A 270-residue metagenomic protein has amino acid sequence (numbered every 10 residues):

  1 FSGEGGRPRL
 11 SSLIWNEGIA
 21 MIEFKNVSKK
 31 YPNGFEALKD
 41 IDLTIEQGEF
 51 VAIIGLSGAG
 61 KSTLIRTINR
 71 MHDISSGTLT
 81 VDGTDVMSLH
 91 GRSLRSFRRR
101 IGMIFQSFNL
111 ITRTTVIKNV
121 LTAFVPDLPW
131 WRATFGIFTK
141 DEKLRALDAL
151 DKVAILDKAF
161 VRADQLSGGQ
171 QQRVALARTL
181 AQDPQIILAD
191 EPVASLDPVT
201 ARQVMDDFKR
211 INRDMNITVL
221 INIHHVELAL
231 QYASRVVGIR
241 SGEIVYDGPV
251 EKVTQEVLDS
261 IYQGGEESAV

Functional and structural regions predicted by a protein language model:
N69: Helix-to-loop junction immediately C-terminal to a conserved catalytic motif
T84-D85, L128-D157: Conserved ABC ATPase "signature" region
R162-L166, Q170: Conserved ABC ATPase signature
D183: Conserved catalytic motifs of ABC-family nucleotide-binding domains
I187-D190: Catalytic Walker B motif of ABC-type/P-loop ATPase nucleotide-binding domains
P198-T200: Helix N-cap at the start of a conserved alpha-helix in ABC-type nucleotide-binding domains
